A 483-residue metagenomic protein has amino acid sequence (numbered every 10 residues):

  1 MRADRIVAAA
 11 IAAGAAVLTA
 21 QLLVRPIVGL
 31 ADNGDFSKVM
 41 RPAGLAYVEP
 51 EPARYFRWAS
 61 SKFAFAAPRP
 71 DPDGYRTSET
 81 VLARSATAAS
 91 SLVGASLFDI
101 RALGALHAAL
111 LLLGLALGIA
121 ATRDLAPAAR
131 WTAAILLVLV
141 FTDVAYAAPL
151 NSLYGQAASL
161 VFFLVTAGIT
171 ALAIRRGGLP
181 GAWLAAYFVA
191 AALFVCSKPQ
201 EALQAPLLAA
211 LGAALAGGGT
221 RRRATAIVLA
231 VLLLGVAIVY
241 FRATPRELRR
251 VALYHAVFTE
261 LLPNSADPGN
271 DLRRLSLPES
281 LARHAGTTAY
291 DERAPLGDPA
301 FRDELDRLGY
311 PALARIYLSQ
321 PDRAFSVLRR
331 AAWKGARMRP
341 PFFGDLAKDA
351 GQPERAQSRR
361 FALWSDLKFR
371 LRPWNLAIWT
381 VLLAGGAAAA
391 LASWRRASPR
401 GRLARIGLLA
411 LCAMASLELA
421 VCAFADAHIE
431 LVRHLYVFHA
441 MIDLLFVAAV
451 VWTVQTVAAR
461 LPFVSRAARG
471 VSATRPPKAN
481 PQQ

Functional and structural regions predicted by a protein language model:
M1-R5, Q204-L233: Perimembrane helix-loop-helix junctions
M40-D71, A243-Q352: Membrane-proximal stem/loop segments at transmembrane-domain junctions that anchor or position
A59-R101: Short hydrophobic/aromatic helix or loop-helix immediately within or flanking a transmembrane segment in polytopic
G94-L111, L328-L411: Membrane-interface anchor segments at the N-terminal boundary of transmembrane helices in multi-pass membrane enzymes
A105-P127: Transmembrane-helix motifs of polytopic, lipid-linked glycan transferases
I135-A157: Aromatic- and kink-enriched transmembrane "portal" helix at the membrane-lumen/periplasm boundary that abuts
T166-W183: Membrane-interface transmembrane helices that cradle and orient dolichyl/undecaprenyl
W183-K198, L232-G235: Membrane-interface alpha helices of multi-pass inner-membrane proteins
